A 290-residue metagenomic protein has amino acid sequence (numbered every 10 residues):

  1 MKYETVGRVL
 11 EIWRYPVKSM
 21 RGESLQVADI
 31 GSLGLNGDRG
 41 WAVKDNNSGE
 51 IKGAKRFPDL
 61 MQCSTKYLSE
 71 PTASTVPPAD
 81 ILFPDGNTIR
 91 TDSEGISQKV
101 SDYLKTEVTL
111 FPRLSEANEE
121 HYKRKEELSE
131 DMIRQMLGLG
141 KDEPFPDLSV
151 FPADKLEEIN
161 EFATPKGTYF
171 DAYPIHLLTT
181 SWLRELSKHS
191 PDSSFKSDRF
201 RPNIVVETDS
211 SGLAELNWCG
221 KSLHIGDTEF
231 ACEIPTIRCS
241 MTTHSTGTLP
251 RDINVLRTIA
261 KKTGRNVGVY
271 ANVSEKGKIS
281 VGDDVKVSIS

Functional and structural regions predicted by a protein language model:
M1-S290: Metal-cofactor-dependent catalytic cores
